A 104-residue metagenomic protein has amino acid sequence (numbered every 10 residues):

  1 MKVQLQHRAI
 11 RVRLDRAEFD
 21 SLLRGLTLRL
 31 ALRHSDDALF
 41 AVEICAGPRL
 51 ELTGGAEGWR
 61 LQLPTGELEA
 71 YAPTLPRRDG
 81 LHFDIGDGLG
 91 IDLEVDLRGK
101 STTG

Functional and structural regions predicted by a protein language model:
M1-V3, L50: Residue-level detector of beta-strand structural context in well-folded domains
V3-L5, I10-L14, W59-L63: Short, structured motif recognition centered on aromatic/hydrophobic residues
I10, L30, P48-L50, G55-W59 (+2 more regions): One face of beta-strands
R16-D37, E69-L81: Extended intrinsically disordered, low-complexity coil regions enriched in Ser, Thr, Gly, Ala and often Pro
E18, A46, T65-E67, V95-G99: Beta-strand elements of well-folded, non-transmembrane domains
R24-L26, A38-L50, G55: N-terminal intrinsically disordered, cationic/polar leader segments that include organellar targeting peptides
P48-G80: Mid-chain, well-packed structural core segment of small domains
R77-G104: C-terminal charged interaction modules
